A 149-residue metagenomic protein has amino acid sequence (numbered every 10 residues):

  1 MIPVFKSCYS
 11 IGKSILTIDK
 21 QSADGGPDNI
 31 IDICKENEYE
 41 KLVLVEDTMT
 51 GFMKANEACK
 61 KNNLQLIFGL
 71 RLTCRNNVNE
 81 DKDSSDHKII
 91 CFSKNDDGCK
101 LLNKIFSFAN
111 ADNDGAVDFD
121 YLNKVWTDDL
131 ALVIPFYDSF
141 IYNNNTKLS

Functional and structural regions predicted by a protein language model:
M1-S149: Phosphodiester-processing cores and adjacent nucleic acid-binding clamps
